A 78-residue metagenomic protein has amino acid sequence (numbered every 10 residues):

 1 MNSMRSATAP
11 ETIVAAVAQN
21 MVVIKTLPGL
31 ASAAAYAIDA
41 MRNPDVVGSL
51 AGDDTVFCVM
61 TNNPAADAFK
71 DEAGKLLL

Functional and structural regions predicted by a protein language model:
N2-K70: Non-DNA-binding regulatory cores of transcription-related proteins, predominantly C-terminal effector-binding
E72-L76: Compact structured core domains
